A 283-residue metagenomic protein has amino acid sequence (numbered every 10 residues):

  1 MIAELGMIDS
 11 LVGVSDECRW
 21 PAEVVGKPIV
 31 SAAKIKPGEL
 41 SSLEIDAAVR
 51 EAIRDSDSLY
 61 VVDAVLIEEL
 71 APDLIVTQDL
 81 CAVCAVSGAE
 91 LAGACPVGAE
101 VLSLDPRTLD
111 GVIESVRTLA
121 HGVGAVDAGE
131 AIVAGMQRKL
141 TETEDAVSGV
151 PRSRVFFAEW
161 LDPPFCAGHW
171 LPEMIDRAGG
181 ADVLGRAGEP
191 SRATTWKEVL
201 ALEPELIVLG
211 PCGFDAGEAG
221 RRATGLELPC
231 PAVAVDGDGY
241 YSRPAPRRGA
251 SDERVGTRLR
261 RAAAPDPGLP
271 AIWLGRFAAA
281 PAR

Functional and structural regions predicted by a protein language model:
M1-R283: N-terminal ligand-binding lobe of clamshell/alpha-beta domains
